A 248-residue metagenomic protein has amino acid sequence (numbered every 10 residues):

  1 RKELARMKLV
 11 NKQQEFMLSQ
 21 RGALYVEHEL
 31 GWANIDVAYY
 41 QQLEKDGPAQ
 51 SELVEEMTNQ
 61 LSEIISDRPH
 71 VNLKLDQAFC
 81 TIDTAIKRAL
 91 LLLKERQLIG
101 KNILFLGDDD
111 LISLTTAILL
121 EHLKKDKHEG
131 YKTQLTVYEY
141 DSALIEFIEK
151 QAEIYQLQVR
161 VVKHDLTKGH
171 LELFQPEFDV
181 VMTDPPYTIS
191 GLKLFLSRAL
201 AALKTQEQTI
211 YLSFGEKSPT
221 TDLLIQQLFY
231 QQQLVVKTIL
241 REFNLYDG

Functional and structural regions predicted by a protein language model:
R1-N102, D108-H128: S-adenosyl-L-methionine
K125-Y138: Short beta-strand element of Class I
Y140-A143: Conserved SAM/SAH-binding beta-strand->alpha-helix loop
I148-E149: Conserved SAM-binding loop
Q156-L166: Conserved SAM-binding strand-loop segment of SAM-dependent methyltransferases
T167-V181, I189: A short acidic, Gly/Pro-enriched loop at the edge of an enzyme's catalytic core that lines a small-molecule cofactor
T188-A199: A short, conserved alpha-helix within the catalytic core of class I
S197-G248: C-terminal substrate-binding/active-site "lid" region of AdoMet-derived donor-dependent transferases
